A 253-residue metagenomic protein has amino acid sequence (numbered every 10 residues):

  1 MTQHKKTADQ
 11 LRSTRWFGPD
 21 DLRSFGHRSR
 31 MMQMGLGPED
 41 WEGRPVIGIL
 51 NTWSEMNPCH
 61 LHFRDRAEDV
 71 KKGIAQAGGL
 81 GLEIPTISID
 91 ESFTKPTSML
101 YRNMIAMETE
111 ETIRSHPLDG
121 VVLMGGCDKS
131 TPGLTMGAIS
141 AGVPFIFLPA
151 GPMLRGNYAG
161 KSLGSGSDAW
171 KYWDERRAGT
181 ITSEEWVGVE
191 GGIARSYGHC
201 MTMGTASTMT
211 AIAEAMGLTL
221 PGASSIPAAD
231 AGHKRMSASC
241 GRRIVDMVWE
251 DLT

Functional and structural regions predicted by a protein language model:
M1-R44: N-terminal amphipathic/basic leader segments beginning at the initiator methionine
T2-K5, G37, K71-I74, S167-A169: Ligand-binding pocket scaffold of soluble enzyme catalytic domains
K5-T7, D21-R28, T97-M99, V121-L123 (+1 more regions): Short linear motifs at secondary-structure transitions and domain/linker junctions
L11-S13, S24, W41-A75, G81 (+4 more regions): Extended catalytic cores of very large enzyme megasubunits
G35-G37, D69, G179: Glycine-centered secondary-structure boundary/capping sites
E39-P149: Long, structured ligand/cofactor-binding scaffold of large enzymes
M99-T253: Active-site cavity-forming subdomains of large catalytic enzyme subunits
